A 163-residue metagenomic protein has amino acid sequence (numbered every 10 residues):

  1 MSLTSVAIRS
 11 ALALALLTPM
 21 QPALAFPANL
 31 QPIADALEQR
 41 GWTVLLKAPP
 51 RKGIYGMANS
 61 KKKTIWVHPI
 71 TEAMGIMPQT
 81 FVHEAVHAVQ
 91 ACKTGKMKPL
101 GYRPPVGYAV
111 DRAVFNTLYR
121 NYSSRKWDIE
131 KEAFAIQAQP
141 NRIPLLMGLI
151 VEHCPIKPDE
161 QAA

Functional and structural regions predicted by a protein language model:
M1-A11: Bacterial N-terminal signal peptides that target proteins for export
R9-P19: Bacterial N-terminal signal peptides
A25-K52, K98-A163: Metalloprotease/metallohydrolase-associated module, dominated by Zn2+-dependent proteases
L37-E38, G56, S60, V67 (+3 more regions): Membrane-embedded and juxtamembrane structural elements of multi-pass membrane proteins
A48-P50, P69-T71, C92-T94: A mature extracytoplasmic/lumenal domain signature
N59-V67, A113-L118: Acidic/histidine-rich, surface-exposed loop or edge segments in extracytoplasmic proteins
K62-F81: Short pre-active-site segment immediately N-terminal to the catalytic Zn-binding motif
A85-Y102: Catalytic Zn2+-binding segment of zinc metalloproteases
